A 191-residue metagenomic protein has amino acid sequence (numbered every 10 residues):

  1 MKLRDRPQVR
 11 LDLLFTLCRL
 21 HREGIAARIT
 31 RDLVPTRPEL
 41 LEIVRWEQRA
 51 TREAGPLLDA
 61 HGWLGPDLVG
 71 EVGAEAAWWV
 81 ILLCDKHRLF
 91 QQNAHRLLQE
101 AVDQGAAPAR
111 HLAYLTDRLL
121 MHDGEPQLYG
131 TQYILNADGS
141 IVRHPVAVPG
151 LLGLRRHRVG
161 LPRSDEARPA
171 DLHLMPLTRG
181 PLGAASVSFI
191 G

Functional and structural regions predicted by a protein language model:
M1, V142, V146-P149, L154 (+1 more regions): An N-terminal structural lobe/cap that precedes and organizes the functional/catalytic core across diverse proteins
M1-G124: N-terminal helix-rich structural modules
L40, N136-G139, P181-L182: A short, structure-level motif marking secondary-structure boundaries and short turns
G65-A74, R158, P162-A170: A surface-exposed partner-binding patch
L83-F90, Q127-T131, G183-V187: Short, charged low-complexity intrinsically disordered segments located at boundaries of structured domains
L98-R158, P162, D171: An amphipathic alpha-helical core segment
